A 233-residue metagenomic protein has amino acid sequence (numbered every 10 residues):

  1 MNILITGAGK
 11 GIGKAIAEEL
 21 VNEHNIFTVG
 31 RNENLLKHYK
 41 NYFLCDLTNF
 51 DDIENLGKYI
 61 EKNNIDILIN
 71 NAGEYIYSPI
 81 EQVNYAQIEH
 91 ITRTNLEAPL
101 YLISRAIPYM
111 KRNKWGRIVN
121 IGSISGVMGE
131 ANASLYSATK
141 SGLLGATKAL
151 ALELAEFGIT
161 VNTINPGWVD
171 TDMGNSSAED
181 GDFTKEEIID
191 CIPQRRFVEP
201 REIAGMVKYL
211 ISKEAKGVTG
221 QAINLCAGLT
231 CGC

Functional and structural regions predicted by a protein language model:
G9-K10: Conserved glycine-rich cofactor-binding loop
P79-I80, Q87-T92, I188: Substrate-binding pocket helix/loop in short-chain dehydrogenase/reductase
V83, G129-A133, A138, A155: Active-site "substrate specificity/gating" loop of NAD(P)-dependent dehydrogenases, especially the short-chain
I103, T139, T147: Active-site helix of classical SDR
P108, L152-E156, K216: Alpha-helical segment proximal to the catalytic Tyr-Lys
S123: Residue(s) in the substrate-gating loop at a strand-loop-helix junction that position the organic substrate next
M128, K208, T219-C233: Short C-terminal tail/terminal secondary-structure segment of NAD(P)H-dependent dehydrogenase/reductase domains
